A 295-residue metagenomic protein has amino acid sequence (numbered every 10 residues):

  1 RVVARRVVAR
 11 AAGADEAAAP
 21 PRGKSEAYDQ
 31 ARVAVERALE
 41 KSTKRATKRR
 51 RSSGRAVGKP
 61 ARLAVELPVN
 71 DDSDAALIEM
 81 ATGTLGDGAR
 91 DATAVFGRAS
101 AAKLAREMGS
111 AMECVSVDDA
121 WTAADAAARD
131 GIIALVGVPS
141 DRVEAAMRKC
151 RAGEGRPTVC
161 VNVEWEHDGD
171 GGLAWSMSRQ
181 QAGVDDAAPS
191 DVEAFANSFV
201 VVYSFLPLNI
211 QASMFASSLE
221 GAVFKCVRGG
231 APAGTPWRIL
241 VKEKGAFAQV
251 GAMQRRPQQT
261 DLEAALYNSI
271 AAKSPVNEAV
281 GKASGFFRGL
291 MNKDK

Functional and structural regions predicted by a protein language model:
R1-A14: N-terminal chloroplast transit peptides
V2-V3, R142-V159, E164, G171: Short linear, low-complexity motifs centered on an aromatic residue
D15-A146, A152-E154, K282-D294: Positively charged, amphipathic N-terminal segments that serve as targeting/anchoring signals
S73-A75, A102-A105, H167, P232 (+1 more regions): Short, surface-exposed beta-strand/loop "edge" segments at domain boundaries and coil↔beta transitions
R98-A101, N162-D168: Short beta-alpha junction loops
G169-I270: A conserved mid-domain beta-alpha-beta active-site/ligand-binding segment of alpha/beta enzyme cores
A265-K273, N277-G281: An interfacial alpha-helical scaffold signature
